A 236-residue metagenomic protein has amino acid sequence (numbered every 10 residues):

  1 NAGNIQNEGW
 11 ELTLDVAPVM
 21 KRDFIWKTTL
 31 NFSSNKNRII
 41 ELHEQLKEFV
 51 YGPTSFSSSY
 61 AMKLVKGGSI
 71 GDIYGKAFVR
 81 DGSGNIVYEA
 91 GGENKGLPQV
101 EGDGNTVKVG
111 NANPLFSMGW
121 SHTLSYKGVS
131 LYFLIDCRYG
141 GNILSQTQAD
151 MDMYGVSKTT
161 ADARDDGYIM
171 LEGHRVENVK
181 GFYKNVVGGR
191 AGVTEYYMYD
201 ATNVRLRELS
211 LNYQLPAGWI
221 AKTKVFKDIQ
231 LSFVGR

Functional and structural regions predicted by a protein language model:
A2-Q6, W10, A17-A112: Conserved small-residue
Q6, V16-P18, F32-R38, Y126-G128 (+4 more regions): Transmembrane beta-strands of outer-membrane beta-barrel pores
E8-L14, F116-H122, V129, L206-L211: Hydrophobic, lipid-facing positions within transmembrane beta-strands of outer-membrane proteins
L14-K21, W26-T28, K36, Y126-G128 (+2 more regions): Outer-membrane beta-barrel proteins
D15-A17, K108-G110, M118-S121, W219-A221: Generic recognition of flexible, low-complexity loop/linker segments
D103-T106, L115, A191-M198: Glycine- and acidic
N111-Q146: Glycine-rich, aromatic-lined ligand/substrate-binding cores of catalytic and carbohydrate-binding domains
R138-L231, G235: Extracytoplasmic gating/loop element in the C-terminal half of outer-membrane beta-barrel translocons and assembly
